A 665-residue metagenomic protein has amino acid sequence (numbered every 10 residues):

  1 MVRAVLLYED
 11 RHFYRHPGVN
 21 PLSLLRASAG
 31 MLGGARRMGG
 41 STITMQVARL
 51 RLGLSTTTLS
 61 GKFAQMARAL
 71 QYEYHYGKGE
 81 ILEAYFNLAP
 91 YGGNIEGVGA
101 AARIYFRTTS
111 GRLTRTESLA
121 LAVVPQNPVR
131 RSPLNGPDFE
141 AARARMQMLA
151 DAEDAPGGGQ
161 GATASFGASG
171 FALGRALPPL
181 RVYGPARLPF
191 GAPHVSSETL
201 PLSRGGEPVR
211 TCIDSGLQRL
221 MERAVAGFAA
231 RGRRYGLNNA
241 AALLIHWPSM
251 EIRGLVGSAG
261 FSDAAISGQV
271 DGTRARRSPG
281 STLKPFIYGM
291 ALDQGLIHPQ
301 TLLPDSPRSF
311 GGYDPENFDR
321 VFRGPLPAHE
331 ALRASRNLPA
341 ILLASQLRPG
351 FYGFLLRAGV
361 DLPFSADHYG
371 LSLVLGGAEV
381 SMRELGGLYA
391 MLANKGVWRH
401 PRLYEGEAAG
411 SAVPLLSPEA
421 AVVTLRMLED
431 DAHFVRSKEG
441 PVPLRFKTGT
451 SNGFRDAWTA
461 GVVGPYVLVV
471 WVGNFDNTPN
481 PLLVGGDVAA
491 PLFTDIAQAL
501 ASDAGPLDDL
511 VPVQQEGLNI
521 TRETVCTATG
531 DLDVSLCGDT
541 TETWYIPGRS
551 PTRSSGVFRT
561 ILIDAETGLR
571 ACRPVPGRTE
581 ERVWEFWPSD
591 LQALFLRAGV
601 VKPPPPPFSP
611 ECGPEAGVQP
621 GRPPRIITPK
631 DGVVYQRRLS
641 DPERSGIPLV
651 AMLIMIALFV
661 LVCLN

Functional and structural regions predicted by a protein language model:
M1-S28, Q269-G289: Active/ligand-binding-proximal structured segments within catalytic/core domains that scaffold catalytic residues
V5, V47, I81, T114 (+14 more regions): Residue-level preference for non-acidic, small/hydrophobic
G30-T57, A186-L200, I297-F351, A408-D430: Conserved catalytic neighborhood of penicillin-recognizing serine enzymes
R36-R219, R223, E316, L356-A366 (+2 more regions): Non-catalytic, structured segments within soluble enzyme domains
R49-G53, N87-N94, G111, R115-N127 (+12 more regions): Glycine-rich, acidic and aromatic/proline-enriched surface loops and short helix-turn segments that act as binding
A100, S132-P133, Q160, P201-G205 (+6 more regions): Short pre-catalytic segments that frame enzyme active sites
Q160-H194, L444-N665: Soluble, non-transmembrane domains of envelope/secretory-pathway proteins that act on or interact with carbohydrate
T211-R234, L244-H246, L255, D263-G272 (+5 more regions): A penicillin-recognizing enzyme superfamily signal
